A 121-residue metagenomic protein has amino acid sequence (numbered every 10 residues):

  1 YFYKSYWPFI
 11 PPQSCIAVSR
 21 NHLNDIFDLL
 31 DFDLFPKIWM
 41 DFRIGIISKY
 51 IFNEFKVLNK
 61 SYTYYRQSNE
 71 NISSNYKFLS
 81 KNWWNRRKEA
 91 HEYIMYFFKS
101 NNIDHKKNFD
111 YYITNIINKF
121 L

Functional and structural regions predicted by a protein language model:
Y1-F78: Conserved nucleotide-sugar donor-binding catalytic segment
S14, K56-N59, Y96-N108: Noncatalytic linker/hinge segments flanking ATPase motor cores
I46, N101-N102, I113: Prokaryotic Sec-type signal peptides and long signal-anchor helices with extended Leu/Ile/Val-rich h-regions
I51-F52, F98, F120: Generic structural signal for hydrophobic core residues of well-folded globular domains
T63-N69, N75-D104: Catalytic core of nucleotide-sugar-dependent glycosyltransferases
K77-N85, K107-L121: Non-catalytic, C-terminal membrane-associated alpha-helical segments of glycosyltransferases
